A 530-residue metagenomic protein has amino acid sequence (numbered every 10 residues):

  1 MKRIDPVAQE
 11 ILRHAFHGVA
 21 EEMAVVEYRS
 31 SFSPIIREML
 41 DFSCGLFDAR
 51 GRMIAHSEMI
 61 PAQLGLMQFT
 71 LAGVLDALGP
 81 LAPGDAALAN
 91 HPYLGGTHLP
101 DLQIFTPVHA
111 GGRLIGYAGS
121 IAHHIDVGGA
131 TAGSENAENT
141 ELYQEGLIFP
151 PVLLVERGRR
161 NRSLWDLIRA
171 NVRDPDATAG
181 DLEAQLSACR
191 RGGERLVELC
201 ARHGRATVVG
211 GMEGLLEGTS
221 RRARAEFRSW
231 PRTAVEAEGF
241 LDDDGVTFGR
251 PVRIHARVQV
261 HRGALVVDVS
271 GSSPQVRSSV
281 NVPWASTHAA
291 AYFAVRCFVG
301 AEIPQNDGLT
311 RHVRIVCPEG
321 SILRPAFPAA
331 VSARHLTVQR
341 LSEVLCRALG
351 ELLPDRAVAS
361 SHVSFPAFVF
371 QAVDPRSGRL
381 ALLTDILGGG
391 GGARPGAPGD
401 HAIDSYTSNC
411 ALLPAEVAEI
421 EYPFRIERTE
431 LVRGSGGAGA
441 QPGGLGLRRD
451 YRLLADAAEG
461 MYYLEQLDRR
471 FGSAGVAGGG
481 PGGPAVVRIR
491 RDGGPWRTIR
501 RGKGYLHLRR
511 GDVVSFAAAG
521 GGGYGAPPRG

Functional and structural regions predicted by a protein language model:
M1-P83, L88-A110, L114-G530: Glycine/proline-enriched, intrinsically flexible loops and inter-domain linkers
